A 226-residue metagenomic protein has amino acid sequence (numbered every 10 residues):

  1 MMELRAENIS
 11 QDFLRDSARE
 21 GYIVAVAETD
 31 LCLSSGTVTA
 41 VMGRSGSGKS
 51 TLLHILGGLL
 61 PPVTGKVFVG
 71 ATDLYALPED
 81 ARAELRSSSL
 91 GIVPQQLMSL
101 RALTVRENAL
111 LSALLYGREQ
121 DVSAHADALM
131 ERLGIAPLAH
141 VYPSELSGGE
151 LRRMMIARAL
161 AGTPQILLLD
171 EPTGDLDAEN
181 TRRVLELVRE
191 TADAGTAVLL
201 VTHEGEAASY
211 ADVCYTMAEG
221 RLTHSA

Functional and structural regions predicted by a protein language model:
L14-S17, L110-V122, R132: ABC-type ATPase nucleotide-binding domains, specifically the catalytic core motifs of the NBD
G57: Helix-to-loop junction immediately C-terminal to a conserved catalytic motif
G65-D73: Conserved ABC transporter NBD signature motif
D73, D121-P137: Conserved ABC ATPase "signature" region
Y142-L146, E150: Conserved ABC ATPase signature
A161-Q165: A short, proline-enriched helix->beta-strand linker immediately N-terminal to the Walker B motif in ABC-type P-loop
L167-D170: Catalytic Walker B motif of ABC-type/P-loop ATPase nucleotide-binding domains
